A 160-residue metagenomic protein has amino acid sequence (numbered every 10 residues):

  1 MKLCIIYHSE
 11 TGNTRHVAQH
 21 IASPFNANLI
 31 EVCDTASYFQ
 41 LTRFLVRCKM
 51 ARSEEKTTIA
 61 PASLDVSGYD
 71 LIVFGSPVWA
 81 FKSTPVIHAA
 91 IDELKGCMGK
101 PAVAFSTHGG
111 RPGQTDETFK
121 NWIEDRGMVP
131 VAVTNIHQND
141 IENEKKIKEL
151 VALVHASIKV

Functional and structural regions predicted by a protein language model:
M1-G75, F81-E93, M128, N135 (+1 more regions): N-terminal beta1-alpha1-beta2 submodule of the flavodoxin-like/Rossmannoid cofactor-binding fold
E10-T14, A80, R111-P112, D140-N143: Alpha-helix N-cap/loop-to-helix initiation residues
E55, N121, K145-K146: Ligand-binding grooves and catalytic loops that recognize ribose/phosphate and carbohydrate rings, and esterified lipid
A90-D92, G109-P112, E142-V151: Accessory recognition modules or surfaces
M98-G99: A glycine-biased structural micro-motif
V103-H137: Short, glycine-/small-residue-rich phosphate/pyrophosphate-handling segment
